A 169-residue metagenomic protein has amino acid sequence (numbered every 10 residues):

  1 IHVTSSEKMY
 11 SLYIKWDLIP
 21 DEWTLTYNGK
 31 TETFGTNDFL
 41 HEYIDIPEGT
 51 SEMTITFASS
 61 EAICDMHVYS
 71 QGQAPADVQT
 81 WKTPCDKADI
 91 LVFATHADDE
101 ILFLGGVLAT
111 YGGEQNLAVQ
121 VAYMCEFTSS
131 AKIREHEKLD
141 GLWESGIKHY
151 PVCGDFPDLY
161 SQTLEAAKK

Functional and structural regions predicted by a protein language model:
I1-S6, L40-E42: Short beta-strands within extracellular/lumenal beta-sheet-rich domains
T4-L12, G49-S51: Extended extracellular/luminal ectodomain segments enriched in beta-structured repeat modules
S6, T26-E32: Change "in extracellular beta-sheet-rich domains … of secreted and cell-surface proteins" to "in beta-sheet-rich domains
Y13-I19: Solvent-exposed strand-to-loop "edge" motifs in beta-rich extracellular domains
I19-D21, G29, G35-K169: Active-site rim/loop-helix segments in enzyme catalytic domains that contact anionic ligands
